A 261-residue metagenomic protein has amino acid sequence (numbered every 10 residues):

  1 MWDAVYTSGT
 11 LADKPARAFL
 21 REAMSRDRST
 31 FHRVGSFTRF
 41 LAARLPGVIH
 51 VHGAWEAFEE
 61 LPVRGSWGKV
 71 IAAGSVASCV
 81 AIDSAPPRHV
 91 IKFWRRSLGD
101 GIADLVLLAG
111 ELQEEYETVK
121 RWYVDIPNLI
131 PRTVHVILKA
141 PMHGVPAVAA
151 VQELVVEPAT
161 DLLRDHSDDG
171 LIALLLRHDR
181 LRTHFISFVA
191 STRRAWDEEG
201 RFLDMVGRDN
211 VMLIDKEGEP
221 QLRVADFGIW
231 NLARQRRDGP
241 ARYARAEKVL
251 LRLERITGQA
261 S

Functional and structural regions predicted by a protein language model:
W2-S66: Juxta-kinase regulatory segment immediately upstream of eukaryotic protein kinase catalytic domains
W67-R121: ATP-binding glycine-rich loop module of kinase domains
H89, L129, A150, Q221-R223 (+1 more regions): Protein kinase-like catalytic core scaffold
S97-E111, L162-D179, Q235-R242: Short, flexible/disordered intra-domain loops and linkers
L105-V119, L175-S191, A246-E247: Well-ordered, non-membrane alpha-helical segments in soluble/globular domains
Y123-R182: Conserved structural core of kinase catalytic domains
L176-I214: Conserved kinase catalytic-core segment
R201-Q259: Catalytic activation segment of kinase domains across protein kinase-like and atypical kinase folds
